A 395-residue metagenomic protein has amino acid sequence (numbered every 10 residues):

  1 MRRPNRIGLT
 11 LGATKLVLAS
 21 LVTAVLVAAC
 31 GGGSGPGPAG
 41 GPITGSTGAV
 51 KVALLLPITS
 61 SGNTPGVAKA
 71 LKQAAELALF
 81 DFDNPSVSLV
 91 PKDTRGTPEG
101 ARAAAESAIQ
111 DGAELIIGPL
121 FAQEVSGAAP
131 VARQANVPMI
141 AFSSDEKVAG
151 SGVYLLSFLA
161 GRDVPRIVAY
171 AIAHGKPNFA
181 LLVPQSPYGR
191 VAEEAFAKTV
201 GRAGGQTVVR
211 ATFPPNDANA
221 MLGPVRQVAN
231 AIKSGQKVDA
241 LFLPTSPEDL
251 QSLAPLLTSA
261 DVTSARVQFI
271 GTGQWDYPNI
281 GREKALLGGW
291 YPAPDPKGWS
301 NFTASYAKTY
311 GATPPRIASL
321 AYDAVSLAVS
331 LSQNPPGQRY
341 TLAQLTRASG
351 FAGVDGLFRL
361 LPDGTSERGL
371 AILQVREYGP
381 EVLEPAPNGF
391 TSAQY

Functional and structural regions predicted by a protein language model:
R2-Y395: Extracytosolic ligand-binding ectodomains
